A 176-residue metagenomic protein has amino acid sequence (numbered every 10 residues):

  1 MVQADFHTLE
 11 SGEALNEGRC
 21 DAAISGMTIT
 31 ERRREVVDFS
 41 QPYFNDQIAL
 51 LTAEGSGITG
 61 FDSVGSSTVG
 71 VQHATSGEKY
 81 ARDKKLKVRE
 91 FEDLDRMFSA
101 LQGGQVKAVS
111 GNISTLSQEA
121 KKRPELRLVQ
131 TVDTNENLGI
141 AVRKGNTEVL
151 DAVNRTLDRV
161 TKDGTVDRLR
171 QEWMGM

Functional and structural regions predicted by a protein language model:
M1-G26: Extracytoplasmic small-molecule ligand-binding "clamshell" domains of the periplasmic binding protein/Venus flytrap
M1-H7, V71, L86-D93: Short beta-strand-to-loop elements that line the ligand-binding cleft of bilobed periplasmic-binding protein-like
E10-A14, G77, M97-A100, V106 (+1 more regions): Short, hydrophobic alpha-helical packing/hinge segments within bilobed ligand-binding/sensory domains
L15-N16, V64, L101-Q102, I140 (+1 more regions): Hydrophobic residues within well-ordered alpha-helices
S25-V36, F98, K107-T134: A ligand-binding cleft/hinge motif common to bilobed small-molecule-binding domains
F44-T52, I113, S117-D158, M176: Periplasmic-binding protein-like
A53-V69: Flexible hinge/capping segments at coil-to-helix
S76-E92, L128-V132, A152-M176: Ligand-binding clefts/hinges and TM-proximal coupling segments of bilobed small-molecule sensing domains
